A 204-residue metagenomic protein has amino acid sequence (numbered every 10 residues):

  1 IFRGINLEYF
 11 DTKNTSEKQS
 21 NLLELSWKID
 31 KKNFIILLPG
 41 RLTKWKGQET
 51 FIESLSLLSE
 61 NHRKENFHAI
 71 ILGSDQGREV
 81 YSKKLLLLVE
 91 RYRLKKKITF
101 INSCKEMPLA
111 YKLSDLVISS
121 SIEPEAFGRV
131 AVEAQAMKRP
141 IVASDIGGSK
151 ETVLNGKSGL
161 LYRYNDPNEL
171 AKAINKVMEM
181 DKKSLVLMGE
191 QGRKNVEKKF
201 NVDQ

Functional and structural regions predicted by a protein language model:
I5, P39, H68-K83: Glycosyltransferase donor-sugar binding loop
D11-I29, L85-L86: A short helix/loop element that forms part of the nucleotide-sugar donor recognition site in Leloir-type
F34, R41-E60, K83, L160 (+1 more regions): A conserved mid-protein helix/loop that constitutes part of the nucleotide-sugar donor-binding site
G77-S82, L94-C104, A110, L160-L161: Active-site donor-binding acidic/aromatic loop of nucleotide-activated sugar and phosphosugar transferases involved
K112-A126, R139: Acidic donor-binding loop of glycosyltransferase active sites
P140-A143, V153: Short hydrophobic beta-strand element within catalytic cores of glycosyltransferases and related nucleotide-activated
N155-G156, L160-P167, K176-K182: Conserved acidic donor-binding segment of nucleotide-sugar-dependent glycosyltransferases
V186-Q204: A charged, aromatic-enriched C-terminal amphipathic alpha-helix characteristic of glycosyltransferases across folds
